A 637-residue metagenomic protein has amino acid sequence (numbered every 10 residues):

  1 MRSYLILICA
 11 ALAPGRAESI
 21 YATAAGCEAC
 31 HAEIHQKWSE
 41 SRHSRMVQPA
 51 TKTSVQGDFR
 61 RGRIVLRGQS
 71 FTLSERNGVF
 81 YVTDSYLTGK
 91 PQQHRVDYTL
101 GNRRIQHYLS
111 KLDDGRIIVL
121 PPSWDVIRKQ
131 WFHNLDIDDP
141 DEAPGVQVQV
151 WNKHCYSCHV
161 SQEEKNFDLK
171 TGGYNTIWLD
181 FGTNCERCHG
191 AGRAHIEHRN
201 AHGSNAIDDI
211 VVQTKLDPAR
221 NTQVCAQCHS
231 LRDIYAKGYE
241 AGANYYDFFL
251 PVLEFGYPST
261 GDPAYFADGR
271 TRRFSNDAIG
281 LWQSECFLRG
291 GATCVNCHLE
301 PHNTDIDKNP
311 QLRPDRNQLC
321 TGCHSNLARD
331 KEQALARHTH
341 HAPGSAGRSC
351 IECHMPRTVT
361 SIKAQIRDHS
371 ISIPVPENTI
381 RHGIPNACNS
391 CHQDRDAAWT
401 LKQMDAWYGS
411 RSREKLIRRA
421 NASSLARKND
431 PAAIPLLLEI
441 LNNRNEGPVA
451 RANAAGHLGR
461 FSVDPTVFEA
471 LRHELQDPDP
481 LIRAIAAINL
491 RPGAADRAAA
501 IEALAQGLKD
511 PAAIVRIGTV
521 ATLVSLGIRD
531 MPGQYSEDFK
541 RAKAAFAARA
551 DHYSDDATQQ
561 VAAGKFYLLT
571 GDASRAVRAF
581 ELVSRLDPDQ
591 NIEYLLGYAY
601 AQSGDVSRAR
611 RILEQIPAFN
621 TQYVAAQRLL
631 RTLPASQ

Functional and structural regions predicted by a protein language model:
A25, E33-G101, H107-L112, V119 (+4 more regions): Primarily the internal scaffold of c-type cytochrome electron-transfer domains, especially repeated/multiheme c-type
R418-K428, V449-V463, H473, L481-D496 (+5 more regions): Structural detector for internal amphipathic alpha-helices that build alpha-solenoid repeat scaffolds
D430-N442, S462-Q476, A494-G507, R529-A547 (+1 more regions): Amphipathic alpha-helical scaffolding segments comprising HEAT/armadillo-like alpha-solenoid repeats
N445-G447, P478-P480, P511-A512, D556: Short inter-helical turns and helix N-cap capping residues of alpha-solenoid HEAT/ARM repeat scaffolds
F461, D477, D510, H552 (+2 more regions): Structural marker of alpha-solenoid helical repeat scaffolds
R549, L582-V583, Q615-I616: Canonical positions in the second alpha-helix
